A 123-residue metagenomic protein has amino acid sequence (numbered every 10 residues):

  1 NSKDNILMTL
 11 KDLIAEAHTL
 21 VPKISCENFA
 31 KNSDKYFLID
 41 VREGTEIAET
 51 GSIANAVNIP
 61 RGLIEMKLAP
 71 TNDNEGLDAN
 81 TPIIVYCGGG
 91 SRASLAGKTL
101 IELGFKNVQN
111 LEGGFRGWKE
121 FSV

Functional and structural regions predicted by a protein language model:
N1-F37, G44-I84, S91-V123: Rhodanese-like catalytic fold shared by cysteine-dependent sulfurtransferases and DSP/PTP-type phosphatases
